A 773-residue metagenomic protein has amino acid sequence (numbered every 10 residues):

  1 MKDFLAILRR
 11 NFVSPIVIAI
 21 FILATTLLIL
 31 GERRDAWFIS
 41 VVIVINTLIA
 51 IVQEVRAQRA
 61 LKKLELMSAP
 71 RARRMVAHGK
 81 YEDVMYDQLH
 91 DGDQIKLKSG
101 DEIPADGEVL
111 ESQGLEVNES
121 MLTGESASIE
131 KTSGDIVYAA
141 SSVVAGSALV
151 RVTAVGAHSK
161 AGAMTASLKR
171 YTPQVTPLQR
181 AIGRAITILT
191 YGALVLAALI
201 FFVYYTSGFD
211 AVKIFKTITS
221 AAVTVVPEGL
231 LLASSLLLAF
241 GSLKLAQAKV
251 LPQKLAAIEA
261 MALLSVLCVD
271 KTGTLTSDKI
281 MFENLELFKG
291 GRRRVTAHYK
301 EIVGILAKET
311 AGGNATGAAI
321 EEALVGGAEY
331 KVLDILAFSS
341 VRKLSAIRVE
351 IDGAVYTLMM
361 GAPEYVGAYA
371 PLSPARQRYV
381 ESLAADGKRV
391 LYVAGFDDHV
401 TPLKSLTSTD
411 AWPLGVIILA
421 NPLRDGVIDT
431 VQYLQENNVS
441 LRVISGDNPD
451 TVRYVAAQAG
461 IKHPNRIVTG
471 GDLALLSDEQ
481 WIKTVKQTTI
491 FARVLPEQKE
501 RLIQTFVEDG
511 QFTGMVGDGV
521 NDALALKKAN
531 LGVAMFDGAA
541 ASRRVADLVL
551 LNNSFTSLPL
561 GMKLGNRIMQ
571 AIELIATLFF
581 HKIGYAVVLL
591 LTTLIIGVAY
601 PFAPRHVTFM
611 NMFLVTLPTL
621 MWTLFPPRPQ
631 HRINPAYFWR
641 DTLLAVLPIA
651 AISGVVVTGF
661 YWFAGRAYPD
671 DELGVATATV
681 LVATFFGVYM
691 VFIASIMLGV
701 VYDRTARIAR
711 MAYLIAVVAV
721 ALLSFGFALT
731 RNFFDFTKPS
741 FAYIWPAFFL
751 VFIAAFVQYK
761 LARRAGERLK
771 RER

Functional and structural regions predicted by a protein language model:
M1-R74, L168-Q247, S445-N448, L750: Hydrophobic alpha-helical segments characteristic of transmembrane helices in integral membrane transporters
E32-V42, A181, S207-S220, L230-L231 (+4 more regions): Membrane-water interface of transmembrane alpha-helices in multipass transporters/channels
V41, A69-G183, R389, L475-V485 (+1 more regions): Cytosolic catalytic regions of P-type ion-transporting ATPases
I49, T153-G156, K169, P173 (+10 more regions): Conserved beta-strand/loop elements of the cytosolic catalytic core of P-type E1-E2 ATPases, chiefly in the P-domain
P177-T187, I218-A222, Q253-L264, N566-L578 (+4 more regions): Membrane-interface segments at loop-to-transmembrane junctions
I200, H463-G514, G519, A529 (+3 more regions): Membrane-embedded transport module
L263-W412, L419, Q432-Y433, S445-R453 (+4 more regions): Cytosolic catalytic regions of ATP/NTP-dependent phosphoryl-transfer enzymes
